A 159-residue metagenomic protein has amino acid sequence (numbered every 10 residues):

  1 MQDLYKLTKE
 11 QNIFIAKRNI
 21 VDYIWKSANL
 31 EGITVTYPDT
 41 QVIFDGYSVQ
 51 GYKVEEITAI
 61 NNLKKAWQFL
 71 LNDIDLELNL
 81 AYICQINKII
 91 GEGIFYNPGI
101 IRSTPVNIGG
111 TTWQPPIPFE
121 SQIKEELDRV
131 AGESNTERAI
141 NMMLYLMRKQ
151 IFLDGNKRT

Functional and structural regions predicted by a protein language model:
M1-T159: FIC/Doc superfamily catalytic core
